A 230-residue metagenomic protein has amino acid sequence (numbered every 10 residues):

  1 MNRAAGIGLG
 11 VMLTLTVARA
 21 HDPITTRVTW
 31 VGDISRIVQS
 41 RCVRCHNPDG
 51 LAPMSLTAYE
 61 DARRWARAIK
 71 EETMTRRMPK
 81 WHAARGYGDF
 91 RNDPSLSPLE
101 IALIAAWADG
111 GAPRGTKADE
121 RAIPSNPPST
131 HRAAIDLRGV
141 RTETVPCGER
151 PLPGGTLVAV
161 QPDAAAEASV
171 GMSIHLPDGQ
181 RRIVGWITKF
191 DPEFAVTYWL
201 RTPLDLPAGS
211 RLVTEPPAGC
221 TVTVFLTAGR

Functional and structural regions predicted by a protein language model:
M1-A4: Positively charged n-region of N-terminal signal peptides that target proteins for export
G6-T16: Bacterial N-terminal signal peptides
A18-G148, T214-R230: Aromatic- and Gly/Pro-enriched helix-to-coil junctions and flexible linker segments
A134-A208, V213-R230: His-enriched metal-coordination microenvironments in redox/metal-binding proteins
